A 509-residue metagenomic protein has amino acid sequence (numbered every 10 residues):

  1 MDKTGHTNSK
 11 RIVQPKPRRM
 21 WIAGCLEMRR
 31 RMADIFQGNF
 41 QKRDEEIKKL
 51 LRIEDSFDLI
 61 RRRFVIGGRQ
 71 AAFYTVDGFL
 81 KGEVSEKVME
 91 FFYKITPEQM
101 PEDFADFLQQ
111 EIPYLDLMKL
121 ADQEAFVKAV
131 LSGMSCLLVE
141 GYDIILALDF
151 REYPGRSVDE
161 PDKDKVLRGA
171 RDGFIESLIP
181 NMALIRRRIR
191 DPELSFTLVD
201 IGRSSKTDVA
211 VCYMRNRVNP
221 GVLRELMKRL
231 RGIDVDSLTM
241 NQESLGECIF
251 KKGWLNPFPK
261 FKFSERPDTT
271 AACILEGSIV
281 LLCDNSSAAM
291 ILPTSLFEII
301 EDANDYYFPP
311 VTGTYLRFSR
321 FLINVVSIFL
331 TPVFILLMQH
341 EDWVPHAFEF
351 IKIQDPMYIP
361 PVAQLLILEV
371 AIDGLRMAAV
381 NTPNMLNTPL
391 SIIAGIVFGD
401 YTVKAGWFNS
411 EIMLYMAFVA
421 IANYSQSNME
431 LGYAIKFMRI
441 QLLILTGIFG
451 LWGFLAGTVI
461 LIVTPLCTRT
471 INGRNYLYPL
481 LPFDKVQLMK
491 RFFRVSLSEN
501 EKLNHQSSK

Functional and structural regions predicted by a protein language model:
M1-V333, L337, W343, F350 (+1 more regions): Membrane-embedded alpha-helical signal segments
K48, R186, A271, I372 (+2 more regions): Short glycine-/small-residue-rich flexible loop motifs, especially phosphate/cofactor-binding loops
L131, L167, V397, K404 (+1 more regions): Short glycine/serine/threonine-biased micro-segments
R190, R231, R376, V403 (+1 more regions): Short polybasic/polar patches that bind polyanions
L281, T294-L442: Transmembrane alpha-helical segments that form the functional core of multipass membrane systems
S410-I412, M416-K509: Hydrophobic alpha-helical transmembrane segments of membrane transport and translocation systems, primarily multi-pass
